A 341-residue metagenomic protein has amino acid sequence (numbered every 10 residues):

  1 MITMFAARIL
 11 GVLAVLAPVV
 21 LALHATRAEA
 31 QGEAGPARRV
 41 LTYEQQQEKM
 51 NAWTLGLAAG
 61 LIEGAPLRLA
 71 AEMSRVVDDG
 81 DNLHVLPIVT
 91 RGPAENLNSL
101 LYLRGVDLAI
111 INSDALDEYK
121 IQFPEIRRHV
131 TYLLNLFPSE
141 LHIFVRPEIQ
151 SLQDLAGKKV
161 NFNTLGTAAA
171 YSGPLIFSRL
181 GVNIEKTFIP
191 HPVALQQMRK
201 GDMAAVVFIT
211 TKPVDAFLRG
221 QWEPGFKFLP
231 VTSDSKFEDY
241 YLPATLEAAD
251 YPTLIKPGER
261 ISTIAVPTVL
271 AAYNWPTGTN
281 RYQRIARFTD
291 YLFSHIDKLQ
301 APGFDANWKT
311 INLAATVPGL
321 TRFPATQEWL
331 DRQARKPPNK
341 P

Functional and structural regions predicted by a protein language model:
L10-A22: Bacterial N-terminal signal peptides
P36-T42, Y132-Q150: Hydrophobic/proline-rich hinge and linker segments of small-molecule sensing/allosteric domains, predominantly
T54-V77, S139-Q196, K200: Bilobed "Venus flytrap"/periplasmic-binding protein-like clamshell domains and structurally analogous long
S74-R75, L86-R127, L195-Q197, P213-G220: Pocket-flanking alpha-helical
L83-G92, N183-H191: Short beta-strand-to-loop elements that line the ligand-binding cleft of bilobed periplasmic-binding protein-like
S113-A115, V182-N280: Pocket-lining segment of extracytoplasmic ligand-binding domains
P124-N135, T253-I261: A structural signal for short loop-to-beta-strand junctions that line the ligand-binding cleft of periplasmic/secreted
V193, R199-K200, T210-P224, F228 (+2 more regions): An extracytoplasmic/periplasmic, membrane-proximal ligand-sensing/linker region
